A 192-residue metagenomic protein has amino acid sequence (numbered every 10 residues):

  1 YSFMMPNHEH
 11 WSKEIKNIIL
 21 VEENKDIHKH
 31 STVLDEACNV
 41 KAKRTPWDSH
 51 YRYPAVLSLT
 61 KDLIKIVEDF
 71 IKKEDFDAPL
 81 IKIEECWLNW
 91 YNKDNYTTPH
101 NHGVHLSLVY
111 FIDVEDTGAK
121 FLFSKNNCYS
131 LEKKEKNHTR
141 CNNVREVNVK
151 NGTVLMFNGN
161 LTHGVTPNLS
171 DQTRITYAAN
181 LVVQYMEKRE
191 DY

Functional and structural regions predicted by a protein language model:
Y1, E84-C86, L106-L108, I175-A179: Hydrophobic residues positioned within well-ordered beta-strands of beta-sheet architectures
Y1-D75, Y96: Non-heme Fe(II)/2-oxoglutarate
D75-C86: A short coil-to-beta-strand element that immediately follows conserved catalytic motifs
L80, H100-V104, L169-T173: A generic structural micro-feature
E85-M156, T166, Q184-Y192: Catalytic core of non-heme Fe(II) oxygenases with the double-stranded beta-helix
T162-T176: Ligand-binding loop in jelly-roll beta-barrel domains
